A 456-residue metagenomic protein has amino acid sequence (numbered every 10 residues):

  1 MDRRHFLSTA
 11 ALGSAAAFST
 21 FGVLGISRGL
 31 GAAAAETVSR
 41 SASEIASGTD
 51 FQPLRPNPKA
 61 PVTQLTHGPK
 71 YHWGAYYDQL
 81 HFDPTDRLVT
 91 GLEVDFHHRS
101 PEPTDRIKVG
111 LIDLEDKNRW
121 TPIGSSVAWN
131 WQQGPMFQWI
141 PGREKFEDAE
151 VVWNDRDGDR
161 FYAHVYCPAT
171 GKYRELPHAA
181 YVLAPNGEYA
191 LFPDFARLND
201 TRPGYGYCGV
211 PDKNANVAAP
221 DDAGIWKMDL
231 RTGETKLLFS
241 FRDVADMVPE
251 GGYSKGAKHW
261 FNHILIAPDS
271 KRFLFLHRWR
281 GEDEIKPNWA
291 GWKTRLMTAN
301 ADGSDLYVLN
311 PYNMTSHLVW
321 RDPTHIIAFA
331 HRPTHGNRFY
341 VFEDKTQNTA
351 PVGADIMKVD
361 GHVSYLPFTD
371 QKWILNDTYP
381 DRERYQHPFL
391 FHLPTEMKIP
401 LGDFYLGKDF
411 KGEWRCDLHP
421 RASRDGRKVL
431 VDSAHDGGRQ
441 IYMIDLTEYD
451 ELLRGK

Functional and structural regions predicted by a protein language model:
H5-A32, L65: N-terminal export signals
V38-K456: Sequence signature of WD/YWTD-type beta-propeller architectures
